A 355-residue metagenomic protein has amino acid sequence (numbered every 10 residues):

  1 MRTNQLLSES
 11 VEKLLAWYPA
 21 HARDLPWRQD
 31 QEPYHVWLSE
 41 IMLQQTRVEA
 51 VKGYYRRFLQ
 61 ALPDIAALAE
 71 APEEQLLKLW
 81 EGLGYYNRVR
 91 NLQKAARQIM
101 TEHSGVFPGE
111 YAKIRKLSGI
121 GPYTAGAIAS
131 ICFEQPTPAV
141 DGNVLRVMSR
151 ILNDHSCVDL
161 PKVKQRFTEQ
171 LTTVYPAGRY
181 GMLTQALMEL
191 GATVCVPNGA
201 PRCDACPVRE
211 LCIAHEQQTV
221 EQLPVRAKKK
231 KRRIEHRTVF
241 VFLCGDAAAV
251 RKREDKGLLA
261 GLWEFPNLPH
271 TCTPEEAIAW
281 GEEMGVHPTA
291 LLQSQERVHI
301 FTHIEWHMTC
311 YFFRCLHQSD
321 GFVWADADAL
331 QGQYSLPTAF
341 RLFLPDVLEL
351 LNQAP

Functional and structural regions predicted by a protein language model:
M1-D24, Q29, A192-P355: Intrinsically disordered, low-complexity, charged terminal extensions of DNA damage-control enzymes
R2-D204, V208-Q217, E221, V286-H287: Catalytic cores of DNA base-excision repair glycosylases
